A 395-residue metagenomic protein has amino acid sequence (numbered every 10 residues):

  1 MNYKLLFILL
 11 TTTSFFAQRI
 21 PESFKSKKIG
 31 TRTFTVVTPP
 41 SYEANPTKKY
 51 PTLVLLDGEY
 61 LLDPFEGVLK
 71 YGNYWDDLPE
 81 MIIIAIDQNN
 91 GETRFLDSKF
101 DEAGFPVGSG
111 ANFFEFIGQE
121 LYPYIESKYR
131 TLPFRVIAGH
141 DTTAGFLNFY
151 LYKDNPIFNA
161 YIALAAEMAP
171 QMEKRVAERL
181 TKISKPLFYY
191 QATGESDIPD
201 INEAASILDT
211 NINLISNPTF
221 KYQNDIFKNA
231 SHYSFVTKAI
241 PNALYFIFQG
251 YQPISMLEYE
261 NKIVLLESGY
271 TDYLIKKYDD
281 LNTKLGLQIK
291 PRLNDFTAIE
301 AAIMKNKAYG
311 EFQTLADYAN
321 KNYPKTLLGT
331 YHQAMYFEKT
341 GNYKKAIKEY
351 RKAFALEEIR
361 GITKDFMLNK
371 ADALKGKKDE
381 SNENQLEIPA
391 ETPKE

Functional and structural regions predicted by a protein language model:
M1-I20, E395: Bacterial Sec-dependent N-terminal signal peptides
Q18-Y343, I347-K394: Non-catalytic cap/lid and distal C-terminal segments of serine-dependent acyl enzymes
